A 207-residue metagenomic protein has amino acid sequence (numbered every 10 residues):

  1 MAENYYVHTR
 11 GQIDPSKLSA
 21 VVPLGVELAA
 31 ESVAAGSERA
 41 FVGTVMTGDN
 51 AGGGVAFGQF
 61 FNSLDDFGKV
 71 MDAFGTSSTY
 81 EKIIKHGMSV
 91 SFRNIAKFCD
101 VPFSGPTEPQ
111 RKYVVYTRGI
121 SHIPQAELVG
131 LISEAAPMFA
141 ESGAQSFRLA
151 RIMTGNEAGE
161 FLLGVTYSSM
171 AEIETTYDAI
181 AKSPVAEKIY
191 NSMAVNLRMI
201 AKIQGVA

Functional and structural regions predicted by a protein language model:
M1-A207: Short S/T/G/P-rich N-terminal loop/turn motif that feeds into the first structured element of a domain
